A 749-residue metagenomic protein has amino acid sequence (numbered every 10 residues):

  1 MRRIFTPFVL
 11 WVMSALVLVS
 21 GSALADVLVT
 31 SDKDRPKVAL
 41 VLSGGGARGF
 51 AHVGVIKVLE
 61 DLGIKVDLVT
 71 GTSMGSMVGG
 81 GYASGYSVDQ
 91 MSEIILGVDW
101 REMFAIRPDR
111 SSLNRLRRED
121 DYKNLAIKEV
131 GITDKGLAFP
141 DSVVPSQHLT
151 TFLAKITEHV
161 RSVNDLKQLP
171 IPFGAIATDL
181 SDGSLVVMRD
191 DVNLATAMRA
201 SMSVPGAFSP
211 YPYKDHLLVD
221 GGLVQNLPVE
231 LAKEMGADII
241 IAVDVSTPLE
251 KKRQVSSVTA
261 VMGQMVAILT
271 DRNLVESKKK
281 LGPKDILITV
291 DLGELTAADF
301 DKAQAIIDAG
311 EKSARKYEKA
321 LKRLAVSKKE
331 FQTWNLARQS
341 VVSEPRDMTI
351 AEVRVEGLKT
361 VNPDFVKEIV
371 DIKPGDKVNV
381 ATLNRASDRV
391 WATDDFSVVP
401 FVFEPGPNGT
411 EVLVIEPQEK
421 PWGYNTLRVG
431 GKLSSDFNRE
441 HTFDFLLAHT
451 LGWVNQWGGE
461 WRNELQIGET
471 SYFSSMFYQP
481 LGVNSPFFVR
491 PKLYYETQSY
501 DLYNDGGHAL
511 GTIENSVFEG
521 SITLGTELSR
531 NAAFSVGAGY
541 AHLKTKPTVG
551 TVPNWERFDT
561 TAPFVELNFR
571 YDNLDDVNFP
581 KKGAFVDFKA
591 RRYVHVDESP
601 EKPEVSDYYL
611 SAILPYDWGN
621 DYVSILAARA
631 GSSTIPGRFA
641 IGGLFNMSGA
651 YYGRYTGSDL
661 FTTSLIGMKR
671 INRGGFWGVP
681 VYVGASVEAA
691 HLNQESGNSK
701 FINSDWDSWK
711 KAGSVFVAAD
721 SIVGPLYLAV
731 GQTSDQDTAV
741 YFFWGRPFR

Functional and structural regions predicted by a protein language model:
M1-P7: Positively charged n-region of N-terminal signal peptides that target proteins for export
P7-S20: Bacterial N-terminal signal peptides
L24-T72, G80-D388, A392-V399, E404-P405 (+1 more regions): Patatin-like phospholipase
S181, K359, N408, Y616-W618 (+2 more regions): A generic beta-sheet turn/junction motif
E250-K252, K322-Q339, A541, G583-V586 (+2 more regions): Acidic/histidine-enriched alpha-helical segments
A381-T382, A386, V398-E566, Y571-L574 (+4 more regions): Gram-negative/organellar outer-membrane beta-barrel architecture
V412, T426-D436, P553, A562-V687 (+5 more regions): C-terminal outer-membrane beta-barrel translocator/porin domains of Gram-negative envelope proteins and their
